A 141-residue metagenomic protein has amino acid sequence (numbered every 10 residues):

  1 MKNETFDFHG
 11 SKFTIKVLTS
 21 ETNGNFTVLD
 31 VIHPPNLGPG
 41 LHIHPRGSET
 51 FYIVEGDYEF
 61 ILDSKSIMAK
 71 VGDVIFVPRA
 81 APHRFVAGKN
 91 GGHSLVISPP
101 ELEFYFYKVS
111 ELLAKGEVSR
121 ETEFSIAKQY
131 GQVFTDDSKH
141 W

Functional and structural regions predicted by a protein language model:
T5-L41: A short glycine-rich, His/Asp/Glu-containing loop-to-beta-strand
K12, T50, D57-E59, S66 (+2 more regions): Structural motif
T22, R79-F104: Ligand-binding loop in jelly-roll beta-barrel domains
D30-P34, I43-F60, I97: Short, conserved beta-strand element in jelly-roll/cupin
P45, L62, A87-K89: A generic beta-sheet turn/junction motif
S64-P82: Short acidic-glycine-tyrosine-enriched beta hairpin
V109-W141: Acidic/histidine-enriched, glycine/proline-rich intrinsically disordered or flexible terminal extensions
